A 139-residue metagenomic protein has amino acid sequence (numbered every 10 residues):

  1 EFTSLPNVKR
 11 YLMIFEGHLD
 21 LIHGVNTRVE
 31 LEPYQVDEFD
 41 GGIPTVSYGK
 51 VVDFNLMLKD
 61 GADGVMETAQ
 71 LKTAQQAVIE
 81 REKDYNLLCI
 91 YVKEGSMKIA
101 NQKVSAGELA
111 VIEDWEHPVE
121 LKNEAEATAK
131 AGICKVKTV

Functional and structural regions predicted by a protein language model:
E1-Y11, G49-V52, L71-L88: A short beta-loop-beta micro-motif enriched in histidine and acidic residues
L5-P6, E32, K50, K103 (+1 more regions): Short glycine/proline-enriched turns and hinge-like loops at secondary-structure junctions
N7-G24, E80-A100: Glycine- and acidic-residue-biased ligand/ion/polar-headgroup-sensing regions
L12-I14, L21, L58, I112 (+1 more regions): Short hydrophobic-aromatic micro-motifs
H23-I43, L71-A77, K98-V119: Short acidic-glycine-tyrosine-enriched beta hairpin
Q35-G64, D114-V139: Ligand-binding loop in jelly-roll beta-barrel domains
A62-A74: Catalytic phosphate-donor-binding core of small-molecule kinases
N86-K122, T128-A129, C134-V136: Mixed-charge, glycine-accented linear interaction segment located at domain edges/termini
